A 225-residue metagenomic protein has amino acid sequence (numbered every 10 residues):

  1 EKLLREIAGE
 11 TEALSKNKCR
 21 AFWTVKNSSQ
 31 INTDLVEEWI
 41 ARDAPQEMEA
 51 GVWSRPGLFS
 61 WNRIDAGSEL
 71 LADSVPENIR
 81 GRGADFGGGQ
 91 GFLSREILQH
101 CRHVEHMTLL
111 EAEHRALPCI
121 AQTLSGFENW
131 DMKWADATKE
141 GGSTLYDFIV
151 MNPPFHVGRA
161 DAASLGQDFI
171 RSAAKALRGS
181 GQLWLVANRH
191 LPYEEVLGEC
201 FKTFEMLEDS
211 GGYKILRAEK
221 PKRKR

Functional and structural regions predicted by a protein language model:
E1, S180-A187: Conserved beta-strand signature within the Rossmann-like core of class I S-adenosyl-L-methionine
R5-P45, N188-R225: Class I S-adenosyl-L-methionine
N17-R80: SAM-dependent Rossmann-like transferase core, predominantly class I methyltransferases with a strong bias toward
A66-M151: Conserved SAM/SAH cofactor-binding pocket of Class I
L109, L185, M206: Conserved SAM-binding loop
E111-R115, L165, N188-R189: Short beta->alpha hinge that forms the Motif I/post-I loop of the SAM-binding pocket
F148-A160: A short SAM/SAH-binding and catalytic strip from SAM-dependent methyltransferases
G166-G179: A short glycine-rich, Lys/Arg-flanked "PGG" loop and its adjoining helix->strand segment in the class I
